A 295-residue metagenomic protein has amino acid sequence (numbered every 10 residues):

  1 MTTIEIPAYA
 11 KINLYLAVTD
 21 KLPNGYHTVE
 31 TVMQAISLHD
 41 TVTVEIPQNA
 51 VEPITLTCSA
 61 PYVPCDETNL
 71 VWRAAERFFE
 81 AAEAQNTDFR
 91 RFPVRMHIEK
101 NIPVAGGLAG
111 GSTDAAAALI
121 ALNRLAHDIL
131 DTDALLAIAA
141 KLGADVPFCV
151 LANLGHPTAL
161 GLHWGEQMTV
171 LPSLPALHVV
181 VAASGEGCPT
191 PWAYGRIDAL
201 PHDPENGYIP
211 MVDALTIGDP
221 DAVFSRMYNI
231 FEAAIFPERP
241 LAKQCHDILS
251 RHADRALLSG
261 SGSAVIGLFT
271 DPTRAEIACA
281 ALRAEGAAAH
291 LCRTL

Functional and structural regions predicted by a protein language model:
M1-G106, R124-D133, L154, L174 (+1 more regions): ATP-binding N-lobe of GHMP and related small-molecule kinases
L16, D40-V44, D145-V150, A159 (+1 more regions): Short beta-strand scaffold segments in enzyme catalytic cores
A50-P64, A118, A140, D219-Y228: Short, basic/glycine-rich phosphate-binding loops at helix/coil junctions that contact nucleotide phosphates
A74-Q85, A134, I138-K141, Q244-H252 (+1 more regions): Generic non-transmembrane alpha-helical segments
H97-A126, A144, R255-F269: Glycine/serine-rich anion-binding loops at beta->alpha junctions that coordinate negatively charged ligand groups
A115, L119-H163: Contiguous, small/hydrophobic- and glycine-enriched helical/loop subdomains that border and often "cap" functional
L151-R255, T270-T273, C279-A280, E285-L295: Conserved, helical-rich catalytic subdomain that frames metal- and/or nucleotide-binding sites in enzyme alpha/beta
